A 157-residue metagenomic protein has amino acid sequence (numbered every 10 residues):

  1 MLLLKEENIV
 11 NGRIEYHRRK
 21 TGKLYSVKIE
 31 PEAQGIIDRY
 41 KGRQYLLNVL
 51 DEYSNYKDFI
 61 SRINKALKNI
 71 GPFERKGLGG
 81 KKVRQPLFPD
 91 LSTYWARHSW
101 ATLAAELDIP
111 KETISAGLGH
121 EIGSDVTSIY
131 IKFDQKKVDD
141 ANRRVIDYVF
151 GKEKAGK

Functional and structural regions predicted by a protein language model:
L3-E6, I14, D38-G42, G71-R75 (+4 more regions): Hydrophobic alpha-helix feature that most strongly marks membrane-spanning transmembrane helices and their immediate
E7-R13, D90, I109-I131, K152-K157: Short, polar N-cap/turn motifs at the start of nucleic acid-interacting alpha helices
E15-L24, V49-F59, L87-W95, K132-K136: Short, contiguous acidic/charged loop-to-helix segments that flank catalytic cores in large enzymes
R18-G22, L118-R144: Catalytic-site neighborhood detector that most strongly recognizes the C-terminal catalytic loop/helix of tyrosine
R19-N69: C-terminal catalytic core of Y-nucleophile DNA break-rejoin enzymes
Q44, L50-S54, K81, K137-K157: C-terminal secondary-structure termini that scaffold catalytic or DNA-interacting sites
K65-A116, H120: Short, basic (Lys/Arg/His-rich) helix/loop patches that form interaction surfaces in the mid-to-C-terminal regions
L67, L87-P89, S128, D140-R143 (+1 more regions): Extended non-membrane alpha-helical scaffolds
